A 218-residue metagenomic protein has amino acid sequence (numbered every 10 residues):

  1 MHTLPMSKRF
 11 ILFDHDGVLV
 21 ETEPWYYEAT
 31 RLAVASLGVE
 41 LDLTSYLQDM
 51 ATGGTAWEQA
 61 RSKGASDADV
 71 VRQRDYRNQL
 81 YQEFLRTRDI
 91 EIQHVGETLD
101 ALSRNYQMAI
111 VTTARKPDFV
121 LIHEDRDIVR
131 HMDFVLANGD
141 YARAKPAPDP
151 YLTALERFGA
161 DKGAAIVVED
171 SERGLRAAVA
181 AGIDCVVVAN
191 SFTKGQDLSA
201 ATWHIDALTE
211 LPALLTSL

Functional and structural regions predicted by a protein language model:
H2-R9, G96, Y106, K116-L218: Asp-based, Mg2+/Mn2+-dependent phosphohydrolase catalytic module
S7-D100, R104: N-terminal helical cap/lid subdomain that shapes the substrate entry/recognition surface in HAD-like hydrolases
S36, S45-Y46, A60, L85 (+5 more regions): Short, flexible active-site loop motifs that bind/organize anionic cofactors or intermediates
T112: Conserved phosphate-coupling serine/threonine residues in phosphotransfer and NTP-handling enzymes
